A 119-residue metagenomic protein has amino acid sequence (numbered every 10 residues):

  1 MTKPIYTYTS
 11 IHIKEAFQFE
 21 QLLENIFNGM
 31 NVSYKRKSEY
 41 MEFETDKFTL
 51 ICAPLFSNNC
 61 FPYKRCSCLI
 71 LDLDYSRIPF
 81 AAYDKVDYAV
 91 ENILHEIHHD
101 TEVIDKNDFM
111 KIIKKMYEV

Functional and structural regions predicted by a protein language model:
M1: GIY-YIG nuclease signature motif recognition
Y6-S10: Conserved RecA-like ASCE P-loop NTPase motor core of nucleic-acid helicases/translocases
E15-M30: Amphipathic alpha-helical segments
M30-E44, C52: Inter-Walker segment of RecA-like/P-loop motor cores
I51-S67: Conserved RecA-like ASCE ATPase "motif II neighborhood" in helicase/translocase motors
L69-D74: SF2 helicase catalytic motif II
I78-A82: Conserved ATPase-coupling elements of RecA-like P-loop NTPase cores
V86-V119: Intrinsically disordered, low-complexity regulatory regions enriched in serine/threonine/proline and acidic residues
